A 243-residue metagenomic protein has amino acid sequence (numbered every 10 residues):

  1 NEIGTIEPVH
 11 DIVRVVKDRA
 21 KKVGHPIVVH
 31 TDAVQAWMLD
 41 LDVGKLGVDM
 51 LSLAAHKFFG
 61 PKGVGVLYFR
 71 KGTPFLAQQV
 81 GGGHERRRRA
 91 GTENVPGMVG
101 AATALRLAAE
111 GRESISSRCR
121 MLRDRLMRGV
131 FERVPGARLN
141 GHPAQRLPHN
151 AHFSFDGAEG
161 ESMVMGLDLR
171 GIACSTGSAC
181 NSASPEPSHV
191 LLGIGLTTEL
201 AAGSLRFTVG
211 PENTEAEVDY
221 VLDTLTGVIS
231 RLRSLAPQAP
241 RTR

Functional and structural regions predicted by a protein language model:
N1-R243: Pyridoxal 5′-phosphate
